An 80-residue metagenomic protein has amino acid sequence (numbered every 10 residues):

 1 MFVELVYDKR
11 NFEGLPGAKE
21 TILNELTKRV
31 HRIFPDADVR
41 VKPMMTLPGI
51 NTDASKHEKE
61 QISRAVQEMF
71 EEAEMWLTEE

Functional and structural regions predicted by a protein language model:
M1-R29, I33: N-terminal acidic leader/helix
R10-N11, D36, R40-E80: Polar/charged, Gly/Pro-rich intrinsically disordered segments
